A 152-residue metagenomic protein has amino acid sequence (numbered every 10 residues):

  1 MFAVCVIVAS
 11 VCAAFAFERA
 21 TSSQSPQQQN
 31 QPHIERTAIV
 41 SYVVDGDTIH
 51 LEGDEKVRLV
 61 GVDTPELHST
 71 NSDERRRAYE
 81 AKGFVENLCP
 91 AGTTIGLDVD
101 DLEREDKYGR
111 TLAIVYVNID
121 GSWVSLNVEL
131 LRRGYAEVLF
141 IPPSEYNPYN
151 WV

Functional and structural regions predicted by a protein language model:
M1-V152: Small beta-barrel nucleic-acid-binding modules, primarily SNase/OB-fold domains and secondarily Tudor-like barrels
